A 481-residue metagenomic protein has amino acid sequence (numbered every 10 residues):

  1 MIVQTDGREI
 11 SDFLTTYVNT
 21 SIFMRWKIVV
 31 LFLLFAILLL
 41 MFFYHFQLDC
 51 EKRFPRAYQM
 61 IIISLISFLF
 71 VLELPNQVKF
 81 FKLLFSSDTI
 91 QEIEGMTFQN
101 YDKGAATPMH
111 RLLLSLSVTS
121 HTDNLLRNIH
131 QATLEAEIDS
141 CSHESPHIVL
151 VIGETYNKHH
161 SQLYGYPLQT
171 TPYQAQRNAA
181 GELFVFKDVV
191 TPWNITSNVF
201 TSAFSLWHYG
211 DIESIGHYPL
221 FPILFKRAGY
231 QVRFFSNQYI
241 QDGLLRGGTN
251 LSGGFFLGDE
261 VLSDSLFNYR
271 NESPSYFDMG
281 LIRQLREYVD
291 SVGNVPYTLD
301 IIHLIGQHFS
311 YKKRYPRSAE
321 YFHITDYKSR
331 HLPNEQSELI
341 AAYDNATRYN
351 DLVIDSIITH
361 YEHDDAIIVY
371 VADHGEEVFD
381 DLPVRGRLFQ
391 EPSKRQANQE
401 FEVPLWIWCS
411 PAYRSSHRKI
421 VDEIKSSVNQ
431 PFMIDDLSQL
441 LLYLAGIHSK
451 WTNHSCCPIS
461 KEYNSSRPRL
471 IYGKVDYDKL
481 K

Functional and structural regions predicted by a protein language model:
M1-M96: Transmembrane and membrane-interface helices of multi-pass, inner-membrane envelope-modifying transferases
I2, S11, K158-S161, Q174 (+9 more regions): Proline/Glycine/Serine-rich low-complexity intrinsically disordered segments that serve as flexible stalks/linkers
V71-K328, E402, M433-I434, S438-N464: Active-site-proximal alpha/beta segments of enzymes that process anionic O-linked groups
L134, R283-V289, T325-Y370, I407 (+2 more regions): A long, amphipathic alpha-helix that forms part of the scaffold/cap immediately adjacent to metal-dependent active
G165-Q169, A366-H417, H454, P468: Histidine-centered active-site microenvironments of extracellular/periplasmic hydrolases and transferases
S202, D264-N268, S329-L339, H417-E423: Short glycine/proline-rich turn/loop motifs
I212-P219, S337-R348, P392-V403, R414-L441 (+1 more regions): A short beta-strand-to-alpha-helix junction
D380, I420-V428, F432-I434, A445-L480: Polar, surface-exposed loop/tail segments that function as active-site lids or cofactor/substrate-recognition elements
